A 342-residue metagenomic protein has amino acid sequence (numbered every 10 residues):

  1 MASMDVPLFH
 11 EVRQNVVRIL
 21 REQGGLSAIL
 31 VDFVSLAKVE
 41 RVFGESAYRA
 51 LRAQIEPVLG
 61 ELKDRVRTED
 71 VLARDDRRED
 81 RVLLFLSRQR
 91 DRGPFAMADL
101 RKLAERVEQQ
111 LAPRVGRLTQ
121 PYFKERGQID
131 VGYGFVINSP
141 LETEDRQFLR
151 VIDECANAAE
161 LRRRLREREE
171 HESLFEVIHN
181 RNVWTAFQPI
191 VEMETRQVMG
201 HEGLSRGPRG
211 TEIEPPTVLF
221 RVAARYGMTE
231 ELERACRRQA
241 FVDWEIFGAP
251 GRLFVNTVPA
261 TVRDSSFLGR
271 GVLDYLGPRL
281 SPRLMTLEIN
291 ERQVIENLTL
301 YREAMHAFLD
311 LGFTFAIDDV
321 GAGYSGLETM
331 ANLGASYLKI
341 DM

Functional and structural regions predicted by a protein language model:
M1-S27, V34-E61, A73-R78, R92-R101 (+3 more regions): Conserved long alpha-helical elements within nucleotide-processing catalytic cores of c-di-GMP signaling and class III
E56-D64, M97-Y122, C236-E245: Alpha-helical scaffold within the catalytic cores of cyclic-nucleotide enzymes
E56-G93, Q120, K124, F313-F315: Conserved helix-loop-beta segment at the catalytic/binding core of cyclic-nucleotide signaling proteins
F85-L100, G116-Q147, P189-T195, G207-T211 (+1 more regions): Catalytic strand-loop-helix junctions within cyclic-nucleotide turnover domains
E125-S173, P250-P259: Flexible, glycine/charge-rich interdomain/linker segments that couple and regulate nucleotide signaling catalytic cores
I137-S139, M228-L300: Catalytic core of bacterial c-di-GMP phosphodiesterases, primarily the EAL and HD-GYP domains, capturing alpha-helical
E160-V222: Active-site core of bacterial EAL-family cyclic-dinucleotide phosphodiesterase domains
Y275-M342: The catalytic core of metal-dependent phosphodiesterases that act on cyclic dinucleotides
